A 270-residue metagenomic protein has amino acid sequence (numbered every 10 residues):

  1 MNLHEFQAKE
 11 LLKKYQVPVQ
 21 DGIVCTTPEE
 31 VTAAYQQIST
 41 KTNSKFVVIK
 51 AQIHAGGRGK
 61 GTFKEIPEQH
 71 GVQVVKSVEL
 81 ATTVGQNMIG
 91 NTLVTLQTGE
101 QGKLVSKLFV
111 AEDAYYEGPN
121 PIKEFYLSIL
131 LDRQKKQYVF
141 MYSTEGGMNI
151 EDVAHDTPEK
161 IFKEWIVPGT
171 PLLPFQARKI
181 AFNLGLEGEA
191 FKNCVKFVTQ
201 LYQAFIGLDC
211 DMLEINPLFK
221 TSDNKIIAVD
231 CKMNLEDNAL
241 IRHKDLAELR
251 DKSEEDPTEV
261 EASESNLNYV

Functional and structural regions predicted by a protein language model:
M1-I215, F219-V270: ATP-dependent carboxylate/acyl-activation modules
